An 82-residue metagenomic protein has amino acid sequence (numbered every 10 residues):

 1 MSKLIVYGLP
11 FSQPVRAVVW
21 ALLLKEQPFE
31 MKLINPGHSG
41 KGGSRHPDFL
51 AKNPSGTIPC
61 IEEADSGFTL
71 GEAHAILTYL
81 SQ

Functional and structural regions predicted by a protein language model:
M1-Q82: GST-like domain detector, emphasizing the conserved glutathione-binding G-site in the N-terminal thioredoxin-like
